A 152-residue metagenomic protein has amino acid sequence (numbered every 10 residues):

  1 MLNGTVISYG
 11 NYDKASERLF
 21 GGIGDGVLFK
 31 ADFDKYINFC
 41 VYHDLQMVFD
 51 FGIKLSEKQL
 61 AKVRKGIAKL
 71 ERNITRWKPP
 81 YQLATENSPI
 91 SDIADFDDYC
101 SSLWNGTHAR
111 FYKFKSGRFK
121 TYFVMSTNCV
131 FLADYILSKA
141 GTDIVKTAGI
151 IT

Functional and structural regions predicted by a protein language model:
M1-V124, T152: Non-catalytic ligand/cofactor/substrate-binding and regulatory segments of enzyme domains
F119-I151: Active-site nucleophilic cysteine motif
